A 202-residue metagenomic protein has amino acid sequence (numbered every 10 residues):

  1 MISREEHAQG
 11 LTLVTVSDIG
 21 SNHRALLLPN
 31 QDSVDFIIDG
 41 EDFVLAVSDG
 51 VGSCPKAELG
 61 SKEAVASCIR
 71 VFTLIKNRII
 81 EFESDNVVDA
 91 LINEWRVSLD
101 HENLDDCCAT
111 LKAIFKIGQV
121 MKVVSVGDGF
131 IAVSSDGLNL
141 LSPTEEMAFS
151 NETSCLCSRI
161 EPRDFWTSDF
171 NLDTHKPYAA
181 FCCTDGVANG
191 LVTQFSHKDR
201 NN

Functional and structural regions predicted by a protein language model:
M1-N202: PP2C/PPM-type serine/threonine phosphatase catalytic domain
